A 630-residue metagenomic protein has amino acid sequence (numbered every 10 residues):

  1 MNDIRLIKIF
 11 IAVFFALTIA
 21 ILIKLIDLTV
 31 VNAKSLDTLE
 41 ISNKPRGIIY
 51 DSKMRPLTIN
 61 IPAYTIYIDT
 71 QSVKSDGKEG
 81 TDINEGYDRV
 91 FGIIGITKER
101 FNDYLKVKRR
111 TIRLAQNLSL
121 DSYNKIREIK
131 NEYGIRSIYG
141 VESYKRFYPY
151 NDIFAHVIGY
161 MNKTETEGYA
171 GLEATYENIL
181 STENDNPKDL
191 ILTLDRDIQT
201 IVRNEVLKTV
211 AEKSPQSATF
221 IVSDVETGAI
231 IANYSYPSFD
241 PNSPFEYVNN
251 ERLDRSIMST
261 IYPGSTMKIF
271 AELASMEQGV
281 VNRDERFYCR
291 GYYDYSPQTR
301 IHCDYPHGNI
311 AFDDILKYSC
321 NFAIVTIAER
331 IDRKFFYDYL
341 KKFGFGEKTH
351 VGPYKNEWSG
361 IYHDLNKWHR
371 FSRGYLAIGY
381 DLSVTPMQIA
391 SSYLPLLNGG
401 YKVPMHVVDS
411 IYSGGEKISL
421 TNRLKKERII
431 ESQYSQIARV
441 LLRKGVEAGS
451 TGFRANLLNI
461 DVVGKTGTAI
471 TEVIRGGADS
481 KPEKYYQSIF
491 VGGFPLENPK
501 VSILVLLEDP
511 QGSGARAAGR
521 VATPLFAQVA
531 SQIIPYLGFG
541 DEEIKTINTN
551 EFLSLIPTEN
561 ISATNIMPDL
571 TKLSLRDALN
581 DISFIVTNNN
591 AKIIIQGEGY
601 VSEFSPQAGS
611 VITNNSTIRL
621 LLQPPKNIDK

Functional and structural regions predicted by a protein language model:
M1-P244, D332-K342, N456-L458, R475-G476 (+8 more regions): Periplasmic/cell-envelope proteins involved in peptidoglycan metabolism and beta-lactam response
S42-P45, S52, N60-A63, R109 (+17 more regions): Extracytoplasmic
P56-T58, F220, D224-S265, F270-L507 (+1 more regions): Beta-lactam-recognizing serine transpeptidase/beta-lactamase-like catalytic domain environment
K106-R113, K145-N151, N178, W358-L365 (+2 more regions): Amphipathic alpha-helical surface "interface" segments used for docking/oligomerization or membrane association within
I191, S502-L504, R619-L621: Beta-strand secondary-structure signal
D294-S296, G540-E551: Substrate-binding beta-hairpin/strand module that engages nucleic acids
T549-G597, P624-K630: Glycine-rich loop/hinge motif
I612-D629: Conserved "repeat-terminator" motif of extracellular CCP/Sushi domains
